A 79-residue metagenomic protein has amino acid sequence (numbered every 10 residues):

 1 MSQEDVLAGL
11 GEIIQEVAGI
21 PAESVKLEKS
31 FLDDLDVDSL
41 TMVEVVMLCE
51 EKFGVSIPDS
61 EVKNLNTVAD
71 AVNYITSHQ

Functional and structural regions predicted by a protein language model:
M1-E23, S77-H78: Thiotemplate assembly-line natural product biosynthesis machinery
V17-D36, K52-N66: Phosphopantetheine carrier-protein modules
T41: Two-component histidine kinase catalytic core, primarily the HATPase_c
V68-T76: Short, cationic-aromatic polyanion-contact patches
